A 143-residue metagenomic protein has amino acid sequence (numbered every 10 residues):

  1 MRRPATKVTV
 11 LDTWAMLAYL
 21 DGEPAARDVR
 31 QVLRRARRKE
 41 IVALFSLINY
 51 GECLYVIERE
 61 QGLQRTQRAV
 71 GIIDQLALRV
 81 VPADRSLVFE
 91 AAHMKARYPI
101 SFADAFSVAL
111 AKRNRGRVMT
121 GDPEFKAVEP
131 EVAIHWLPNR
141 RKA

Functional and structural regions predicted by a protein language model:
M1-F45, E58-G71, R140-A143: Short, well-structured N-terminal submotif of metal-dependent ribonuclease cores
M1-V8, V108-A143: Acidic, PIN/NYN-like endoribonuclease modules and their adjacent C-terminal/linker elements
R3, R79-M119: Active-site neighborhoods of divalent-metal-dependent phosphate/nucleic-acid chemistry enzymes
D12, D104, D122: Acidic active-site catalytic centers that drive phospho-/nucleotidyl reactions and related ester hydrolyses
M16-L17, Y50, F125-K126: A generic structural signal for short hydrophobic patches within well-formed alpha-helices
R37, D74, K112: Anion (oxyanion) recognition and catalysis
L47-I48, R85, G121-P123: Short secondary-structure boundary segments
